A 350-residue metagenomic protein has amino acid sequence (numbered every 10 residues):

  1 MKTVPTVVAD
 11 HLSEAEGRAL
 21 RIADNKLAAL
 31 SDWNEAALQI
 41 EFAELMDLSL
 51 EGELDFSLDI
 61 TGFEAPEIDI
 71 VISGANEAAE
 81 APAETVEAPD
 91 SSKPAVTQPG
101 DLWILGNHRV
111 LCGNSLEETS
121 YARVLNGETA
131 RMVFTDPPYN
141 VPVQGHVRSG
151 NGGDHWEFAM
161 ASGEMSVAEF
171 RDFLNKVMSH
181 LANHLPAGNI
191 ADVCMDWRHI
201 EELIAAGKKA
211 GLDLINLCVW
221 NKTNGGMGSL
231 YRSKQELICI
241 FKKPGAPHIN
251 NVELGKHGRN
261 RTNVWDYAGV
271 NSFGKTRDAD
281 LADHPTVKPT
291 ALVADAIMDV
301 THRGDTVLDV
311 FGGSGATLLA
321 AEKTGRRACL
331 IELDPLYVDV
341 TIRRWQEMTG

Functional and structural regions predicted by a protein language model:
M1-V338: Core catalytic lobe of class I
L336-E347: Short alpha-helix adjacent to the SAM-binding motif of class I
G350: N-terminal glycine-rich dinucleotide-binding loop that anchors FAD/FMN and/or NAD(P) in oxidoreductases
